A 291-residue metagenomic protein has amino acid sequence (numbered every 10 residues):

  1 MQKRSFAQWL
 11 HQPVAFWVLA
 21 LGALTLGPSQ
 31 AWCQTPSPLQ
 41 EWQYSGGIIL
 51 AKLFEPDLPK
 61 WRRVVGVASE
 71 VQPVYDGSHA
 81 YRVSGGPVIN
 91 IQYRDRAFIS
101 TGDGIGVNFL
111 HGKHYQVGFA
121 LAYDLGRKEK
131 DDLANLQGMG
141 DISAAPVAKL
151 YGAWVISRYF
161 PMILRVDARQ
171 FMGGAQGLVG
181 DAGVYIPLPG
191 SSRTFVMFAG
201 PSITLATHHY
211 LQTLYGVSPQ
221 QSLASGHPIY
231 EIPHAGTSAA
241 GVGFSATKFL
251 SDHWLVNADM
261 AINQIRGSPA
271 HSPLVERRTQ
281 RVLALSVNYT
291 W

Functional and structural regions predicted by a protein language model:
M1-L58: Cleavable N-terminal export/targeting peptides
C33-A97: Short glycine/proline- and aromatic-enriched beta-strand/turn motifs that initiate or cap beta-hairpins
P36-Q43, G47, W154, M172-D259 (+3 more regions): Outer-membrane beta-barrel transmembrane domain signature
W61, Y81-P87, I91, K113 (+5 more regions): Residues that define the transmembrane beta-barrel architecture of outer-membrane proteins
R63, D95-I99, Y115, R158-L164 (+2 more regions): Repeated loop/turn-to-beta-strand initiation elements of outer-membrane beta-barrel proteins
V65-P73, A97-G106, L133-L136, P161-M172 (+2 more regions): Transmembrane beta-strand segments that form the barrel wall of outer-membrane beta-barrel proteins
V67-V71, P87-Y93, I105-F109, L150-W154 (+6 more regions): Residues on the lipid-exposed face of transmembrane beta-strands in outer-membrane beta-barrel proteins
S69-P73, Y93-D95, L121-R127, P146 (+5 more regions): Transmembrane beta-strands of outer-membrane beta-barrel pores
